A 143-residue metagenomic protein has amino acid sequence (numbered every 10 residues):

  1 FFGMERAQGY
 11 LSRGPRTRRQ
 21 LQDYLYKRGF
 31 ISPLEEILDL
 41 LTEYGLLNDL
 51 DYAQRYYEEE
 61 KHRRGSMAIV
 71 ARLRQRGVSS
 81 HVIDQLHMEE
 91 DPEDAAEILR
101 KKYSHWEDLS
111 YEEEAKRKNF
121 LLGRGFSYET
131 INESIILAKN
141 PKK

Functional and structural regions predicted by a protein language model:
F1-K143: An alpha-helical, amphipathic repeat domain used for nucleic-acid recognition, typified by the mTERF helical solenoid
